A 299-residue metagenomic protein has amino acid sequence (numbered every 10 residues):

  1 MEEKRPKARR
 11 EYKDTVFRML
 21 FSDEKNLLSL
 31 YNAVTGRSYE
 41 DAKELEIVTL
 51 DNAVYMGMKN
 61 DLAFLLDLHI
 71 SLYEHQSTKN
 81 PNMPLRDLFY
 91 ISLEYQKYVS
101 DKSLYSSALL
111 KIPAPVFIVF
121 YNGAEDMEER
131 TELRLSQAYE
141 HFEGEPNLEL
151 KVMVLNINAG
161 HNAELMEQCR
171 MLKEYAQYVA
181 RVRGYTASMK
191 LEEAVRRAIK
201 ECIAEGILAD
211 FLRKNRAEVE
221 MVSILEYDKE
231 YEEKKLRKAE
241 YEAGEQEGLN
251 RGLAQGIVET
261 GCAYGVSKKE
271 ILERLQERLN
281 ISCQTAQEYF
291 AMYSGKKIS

Functional and structural regions predicted by a protein language model:
M1-S299: Elongated, amphipathic alpha-helical interaction scaffolds
